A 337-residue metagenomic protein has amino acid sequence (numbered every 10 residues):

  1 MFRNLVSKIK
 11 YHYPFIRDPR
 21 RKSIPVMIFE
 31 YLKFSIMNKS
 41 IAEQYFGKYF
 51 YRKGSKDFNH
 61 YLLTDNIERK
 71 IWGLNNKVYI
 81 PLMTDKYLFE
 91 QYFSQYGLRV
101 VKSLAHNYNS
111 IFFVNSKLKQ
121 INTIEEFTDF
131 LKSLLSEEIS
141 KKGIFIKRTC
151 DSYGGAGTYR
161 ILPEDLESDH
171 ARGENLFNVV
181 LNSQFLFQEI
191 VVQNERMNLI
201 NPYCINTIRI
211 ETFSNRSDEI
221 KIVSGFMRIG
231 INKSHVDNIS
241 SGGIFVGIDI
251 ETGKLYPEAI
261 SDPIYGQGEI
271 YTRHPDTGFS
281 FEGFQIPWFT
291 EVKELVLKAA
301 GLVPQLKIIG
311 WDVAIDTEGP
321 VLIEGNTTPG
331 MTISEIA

Functional and structural regions predicted by a protein language model:
N4-L134, V296: Conserved N-proximal alpha/beta basic substrate-recognition cap immediately N-terminal to, or forming the N-lobe
Y51-D57, G97, G173-L176, H274-G278: Short acidic/polar alpha-helix capping motifs at helix-coil junctions
K86-C204, I208, F213-R216: Active-site nucleotide/adenylate-binding loops and adjacent lid/helix of ATP-dependent enzymes
L104-H106, M227, W311-D312: Acidic carboxylate-rich catalytic motifs and surrounding loops in phosphoryl-/glycosyl-chemistry enzymes
K147, Q188, F226, E324-T328: Active-site ExK catalytic segment of metal-dependent nucleases
G154-A156, E195-R196, K221, K233-H235 (+1 more regions): Short helix/loop capping segments that flank catalytic or ligand/cofactor-binding pockets
I200-I205, F213-K221, I270-A337: ATP-dependent carboxylate activation and anion-phosphoryl transfer catalytic cores that bind Mg-ATP to form
N215, E219-I270: Short, His- and charge-rich active-site/binding loops that engage polyanionic ligands
